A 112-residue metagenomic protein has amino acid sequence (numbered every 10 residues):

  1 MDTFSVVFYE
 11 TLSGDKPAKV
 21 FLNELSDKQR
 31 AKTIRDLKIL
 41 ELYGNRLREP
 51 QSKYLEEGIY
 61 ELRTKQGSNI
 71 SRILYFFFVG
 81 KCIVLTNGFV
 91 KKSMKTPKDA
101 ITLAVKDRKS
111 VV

Functional and structural regions predicted by a protein language model:
M1-I70, V79-I83, K92-V112: Basic, Lys/Arg-enriched alpha-helical interface segments
T86: ATP-dependent carboxylate-activation loops
F89: Residue-level signal for short, function-critical loop segments
